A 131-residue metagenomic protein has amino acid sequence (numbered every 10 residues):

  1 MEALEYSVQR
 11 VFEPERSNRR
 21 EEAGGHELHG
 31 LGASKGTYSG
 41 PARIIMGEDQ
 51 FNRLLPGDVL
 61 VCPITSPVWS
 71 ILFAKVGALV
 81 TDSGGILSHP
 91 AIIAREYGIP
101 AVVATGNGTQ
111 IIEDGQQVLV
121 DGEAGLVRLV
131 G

Functional and structural regions predicted by a protein language model:
M1-G131: Non-catalytic, soluble scaffold/interaction modules
